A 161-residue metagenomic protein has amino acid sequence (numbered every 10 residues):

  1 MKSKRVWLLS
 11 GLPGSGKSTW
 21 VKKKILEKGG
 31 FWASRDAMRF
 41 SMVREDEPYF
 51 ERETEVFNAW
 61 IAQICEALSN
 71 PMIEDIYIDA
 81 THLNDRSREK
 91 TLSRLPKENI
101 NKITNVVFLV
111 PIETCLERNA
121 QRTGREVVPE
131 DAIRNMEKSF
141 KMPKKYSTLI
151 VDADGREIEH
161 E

Functional and structural regions predicted by a protein language model:
K2-V6, S10, S15, K23 (+1 more regions): Conserved GTP-binding G-domain of TRAFAC-class P-loop NTPases and closely related GTPase folds
K4-L8, F31, I73-Y77: Residue-level preference for the first positions of well-ordered beta-strands
L9-S15, W20-K24, D85-R86, K90 (+1 more regions): A structural preference for long, well-packed, hydrophobic secondary-structure segments
T19-E74: Conserved substrate/cofactor phosphate-moiety recognition/catalytic segment in nucleotide-dependent phosphotransferases
G30-W32, I103-N105, T148-I150: Conserved beta-strand scaffold positions in the cores of enzyme catalytic domains, especially in NTP/NDP-utilizing
R35-A37, A80, A153: Generic detector of well-ordered alpha-helical packing
S41-R44, H82-E126, N135, S139: ATP-dependent NMP and nucleoside kinases share a basic, alpha-helical "lid"
R52-K102: Glycine-rich phosphate-binding loop used to anchor ATP phosphates in small-molecule kinases, encompassing both
